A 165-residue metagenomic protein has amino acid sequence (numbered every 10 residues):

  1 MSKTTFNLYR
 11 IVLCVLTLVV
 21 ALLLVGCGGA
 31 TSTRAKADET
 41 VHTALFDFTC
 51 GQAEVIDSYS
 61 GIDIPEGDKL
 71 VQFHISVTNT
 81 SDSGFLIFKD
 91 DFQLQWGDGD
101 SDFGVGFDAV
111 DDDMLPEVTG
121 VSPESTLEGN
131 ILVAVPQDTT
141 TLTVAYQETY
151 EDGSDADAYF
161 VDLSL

Functional and structural regions predicted by a protein language model:
M1-V25: Sec-dependent bacterial lipoprotein signal peptides
V25-L165: Conserved functional micro-motifs across diverse proteins
